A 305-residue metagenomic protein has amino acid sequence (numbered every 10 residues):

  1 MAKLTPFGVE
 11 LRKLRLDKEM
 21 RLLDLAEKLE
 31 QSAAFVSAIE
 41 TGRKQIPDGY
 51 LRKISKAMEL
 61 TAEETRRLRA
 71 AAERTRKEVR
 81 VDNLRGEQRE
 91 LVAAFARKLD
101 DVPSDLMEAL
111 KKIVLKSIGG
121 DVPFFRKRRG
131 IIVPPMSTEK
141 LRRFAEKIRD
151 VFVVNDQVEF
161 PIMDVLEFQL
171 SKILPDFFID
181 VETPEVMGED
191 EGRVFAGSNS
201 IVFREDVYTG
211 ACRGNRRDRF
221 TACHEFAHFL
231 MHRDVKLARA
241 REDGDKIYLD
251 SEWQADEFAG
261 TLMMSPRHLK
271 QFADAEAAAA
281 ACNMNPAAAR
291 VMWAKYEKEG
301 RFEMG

Functional and structural regions predicted by a protein language model:
M1-D17, A109: A short, Lys/Arg-rich alpha-helix, primarily the initiator
E19-S37, L68: Short alpha-helical DNA-recognition segment
L29-I46, K53-S55: Recognition helix of helix-turn-helix/homeodomain-like DNA-binding domains that insert into the DNA major groove
P47-R67, R74: DNA major-groove recognition helix of helix-turn-helix/homeodomain DNA-binding modules
E73-M136, R213, E242: Interfacial/linker helices and their anchor residues that mediate assembly or domain coupling
K116-G305: Active-site hotspot residues in diverse enzymes, especially metal/ion-binding acidic/histidine motifs
